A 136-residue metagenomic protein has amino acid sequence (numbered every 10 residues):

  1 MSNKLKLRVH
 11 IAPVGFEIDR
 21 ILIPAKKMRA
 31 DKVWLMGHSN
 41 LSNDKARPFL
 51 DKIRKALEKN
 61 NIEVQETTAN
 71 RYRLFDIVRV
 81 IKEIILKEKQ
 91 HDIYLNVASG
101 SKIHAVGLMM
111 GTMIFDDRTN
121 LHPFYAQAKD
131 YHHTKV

Functional and structural regions predicted by a protein language model:
M1-D92, V106-V136: Long, low-complexity, Lys/Arg-enriched
D92-A98: Short glycine-rich phosphate-binding loop at a beta-alpha junction
S101-A105: The conserved phosphate-sensing helix
